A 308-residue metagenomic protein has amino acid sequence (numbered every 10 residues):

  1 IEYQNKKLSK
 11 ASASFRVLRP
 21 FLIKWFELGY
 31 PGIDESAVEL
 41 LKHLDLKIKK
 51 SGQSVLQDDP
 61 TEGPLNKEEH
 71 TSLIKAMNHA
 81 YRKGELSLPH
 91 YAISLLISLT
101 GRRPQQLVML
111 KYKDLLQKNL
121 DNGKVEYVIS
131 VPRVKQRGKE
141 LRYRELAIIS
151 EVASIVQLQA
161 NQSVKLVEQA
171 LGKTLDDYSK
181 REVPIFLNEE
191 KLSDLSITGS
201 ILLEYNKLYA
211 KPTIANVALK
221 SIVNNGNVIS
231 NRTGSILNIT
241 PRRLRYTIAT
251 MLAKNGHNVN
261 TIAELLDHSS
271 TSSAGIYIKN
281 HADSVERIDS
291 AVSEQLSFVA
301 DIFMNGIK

Functional and structural regions predicted by a protein language model:
I1-K42, L86-H90, I97, G101 (+1 more regions): Non-catalytic DNA-binding core/recognition domains of DNA-processing enzymes
E39-L96, T100-K308: Extended accessory and catalytic-adjacent subdomains in large enzymes
